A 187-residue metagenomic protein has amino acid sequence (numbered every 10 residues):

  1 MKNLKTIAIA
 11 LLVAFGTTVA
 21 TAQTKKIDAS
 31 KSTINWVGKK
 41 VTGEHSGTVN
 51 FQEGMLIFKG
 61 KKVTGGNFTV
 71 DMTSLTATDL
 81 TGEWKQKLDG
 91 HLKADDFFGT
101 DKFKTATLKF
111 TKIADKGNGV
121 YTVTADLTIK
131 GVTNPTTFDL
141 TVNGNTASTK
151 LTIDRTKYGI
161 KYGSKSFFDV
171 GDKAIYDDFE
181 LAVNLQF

Functional and structural regions predicted by a protein language model:
M1-T24: Bacterial Sec-dependent N-terminal signal peptides
T21-F187: Low-complexity, acidic/polar, glycine-enriched regions of mature
